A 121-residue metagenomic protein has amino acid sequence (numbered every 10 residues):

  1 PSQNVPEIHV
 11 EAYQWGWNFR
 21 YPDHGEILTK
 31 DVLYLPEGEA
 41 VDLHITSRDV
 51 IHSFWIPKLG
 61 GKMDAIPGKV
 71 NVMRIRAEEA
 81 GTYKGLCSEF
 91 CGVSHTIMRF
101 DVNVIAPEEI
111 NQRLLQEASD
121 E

Functional and structural regions predicted by a protein language model:
P1-E121: Non-transmembrane, membrane-proximal soluble domains of secreted or membrane proteins
